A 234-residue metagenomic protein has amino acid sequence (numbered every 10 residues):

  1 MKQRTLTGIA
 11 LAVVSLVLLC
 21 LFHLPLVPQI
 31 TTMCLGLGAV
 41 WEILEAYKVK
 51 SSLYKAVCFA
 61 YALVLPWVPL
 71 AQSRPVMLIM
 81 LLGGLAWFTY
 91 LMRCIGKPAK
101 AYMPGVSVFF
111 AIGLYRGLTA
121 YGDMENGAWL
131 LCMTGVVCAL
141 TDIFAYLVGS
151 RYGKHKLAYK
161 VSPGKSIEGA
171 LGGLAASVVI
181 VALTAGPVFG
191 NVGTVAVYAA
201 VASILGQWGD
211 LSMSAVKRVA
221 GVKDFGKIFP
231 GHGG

Functional and structural regions predicted by a protein language model:
M1-S166, A170-V201: Membrane-embedded alpha-helical bundles of polytopic integral membrane proteins
G38, L211, F225-G226: Unusually extended, aromatic-enriched hydrophobic runs near protein termini
L53, R218-G234: Interfacial loop-to-transmembrane junctions
C94, D123-M124, M213, K227-G234: Proteins with a high burden of low-complexity, intrinsically disordered sequence enriched in S/T/G/P/A and R, requiring
L140-S150, G206-R218: Short helical (or helix-break) motifs at transmembrane helix termini and adjacent helical loops in multi-pass membrane
I167, V201-S212, V216, H232-G233: Alpha-helical membrane segments and immediately flanking helix-loop junctions that form or couple to the substrate/ion
